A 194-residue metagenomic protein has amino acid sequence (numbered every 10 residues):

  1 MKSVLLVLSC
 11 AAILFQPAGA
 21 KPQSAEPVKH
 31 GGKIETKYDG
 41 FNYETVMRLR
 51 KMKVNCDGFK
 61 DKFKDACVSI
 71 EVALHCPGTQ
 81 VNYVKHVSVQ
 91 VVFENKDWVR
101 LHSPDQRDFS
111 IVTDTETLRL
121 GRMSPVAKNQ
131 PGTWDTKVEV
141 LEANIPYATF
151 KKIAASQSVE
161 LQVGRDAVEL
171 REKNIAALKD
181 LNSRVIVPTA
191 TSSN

Functional and structural regions predicted by a protein language model:
M1-V4: Positively charged n-region of N-terminal signal peptides that target proteins for export
V7-I13: Bacterial N-terminal signal peptides
I13-G19: C-terminal segment of classical bacterial N-terminal signal peptides
K21-H102: An ectodomain-focused feature that recognizes extracytoplasmic/extracellular
P22-Y38, L49, T113-G132, L170-E172: Short, surface-exposed loop motifs enriched in S/T, G, D/E and P with embedded aromatic residues
C67, H102-I111, A155-V163: Extended Gly/Ser/Thr-rich low-complexity repeat segments, especially those forming or decorating extracellular
V89-Q130: Mid-length scaffold segments of soluble, non-membrane domains
R122-N194: Internal interaction segment
